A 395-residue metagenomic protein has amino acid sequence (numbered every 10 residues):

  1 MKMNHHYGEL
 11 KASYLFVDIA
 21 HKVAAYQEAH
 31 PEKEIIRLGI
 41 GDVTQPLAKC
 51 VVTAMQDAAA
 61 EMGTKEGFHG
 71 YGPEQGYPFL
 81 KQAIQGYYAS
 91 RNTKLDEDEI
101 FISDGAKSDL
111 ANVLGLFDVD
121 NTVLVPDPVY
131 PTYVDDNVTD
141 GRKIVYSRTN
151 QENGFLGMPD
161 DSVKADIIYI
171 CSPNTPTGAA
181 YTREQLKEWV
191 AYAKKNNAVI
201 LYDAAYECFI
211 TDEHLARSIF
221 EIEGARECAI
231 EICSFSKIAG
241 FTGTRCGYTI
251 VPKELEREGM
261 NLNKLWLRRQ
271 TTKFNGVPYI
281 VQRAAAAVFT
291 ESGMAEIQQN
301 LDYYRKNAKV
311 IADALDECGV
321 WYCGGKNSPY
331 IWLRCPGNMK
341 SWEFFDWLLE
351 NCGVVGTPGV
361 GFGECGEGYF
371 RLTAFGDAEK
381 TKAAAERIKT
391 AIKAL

Functional and structural regions predicted by a protein language model:
K2-D104, N112, V288-E291, L395: N-terminal small-domain helix-loop-helix segment of the aminotransferase-like
H30, D140, K195-N196, C318 (+2 more regions): Helix C-cap/helix->beta junction micro-motif
E66-A193, E207-I222: Conserved core of the PLP fold type I
G86, K94, L124, N338 (+2 more regions): PLP-dependent enzyme catalytic core of the Aspartate aminotransferase-like
V125, Y146, Y202, G356-P358: Hydrophobic residues in well-ordered beta-strands that form the structural core
I222-D302, K309, D313, K393: Conserved core segment of the aminotransferase class I/II
Q282, A286, L301-A312, Y322-C335 (+1 more regions): Conserved glycine-rich beta-strand-loop-beta hairpin in the small C-terminal domain of fold type I
